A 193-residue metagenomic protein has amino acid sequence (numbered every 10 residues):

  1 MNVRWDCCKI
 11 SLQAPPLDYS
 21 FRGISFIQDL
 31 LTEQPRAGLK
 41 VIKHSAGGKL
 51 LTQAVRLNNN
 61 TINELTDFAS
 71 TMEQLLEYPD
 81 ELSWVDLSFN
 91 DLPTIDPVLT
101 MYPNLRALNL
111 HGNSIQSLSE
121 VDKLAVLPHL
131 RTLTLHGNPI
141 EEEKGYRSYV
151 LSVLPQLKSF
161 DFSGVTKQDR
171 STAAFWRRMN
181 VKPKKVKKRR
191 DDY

Functional and structural regions predicted by a protein language model:
M1-W84, R131, P139-Y193: The feature captures the LRR N-terminal capping module
R56-L57, W84-L87, A107-H111, T134-L135: Short beta-strand elements of solenoid repeat domains
T71-Q74, D91-V98, S119-E120: Short secondary-structure capping micro-motifs at structural edges
D80-W84, T100-L105: Hydrophobic, well-structured mid-protein blocks that either form specific transmembrane helices
V98, N104, H111, E120-T132 (+4 more regions): A eukaryotic "domain-to-IDR transition" signal
